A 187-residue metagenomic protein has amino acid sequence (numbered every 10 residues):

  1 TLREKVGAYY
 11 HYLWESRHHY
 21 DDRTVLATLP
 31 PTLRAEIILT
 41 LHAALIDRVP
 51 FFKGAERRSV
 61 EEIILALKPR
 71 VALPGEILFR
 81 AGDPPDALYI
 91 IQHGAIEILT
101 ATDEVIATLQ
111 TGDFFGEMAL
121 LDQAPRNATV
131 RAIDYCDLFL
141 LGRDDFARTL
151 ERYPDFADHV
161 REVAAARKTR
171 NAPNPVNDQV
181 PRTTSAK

Functional and structural regions predicted by a protein language model:
T1-V49, N171: Membrane-proximal amphipathic helices and linker segments at transmembrane-helix boundaries in multi-pass membrane
A8-H11, L65, G116, E151 (+1 more regions): Generic alpha-helical structural context detector
Y12-S16, A43, A66, L121 (+2 more regions): Conserved, well-folded catalytic cores of nucleic-acid-processing and energy-transducing macromolecular machines
L13-H18, L78-F79, P175-K187: C-terminal intrinsically disordered extensions
W14-R17, L45, V71, P154 (+2 more regions): Eukaryotic basic, amphipathic alpha-helical target segments in cytosolic regions
R34-I133, R143-R148, A186: Regulatory nucleotide-sensing modules
V60, L120, P125-N127, D137 (+1 more regions): A small-molecule sensor/coupling module
